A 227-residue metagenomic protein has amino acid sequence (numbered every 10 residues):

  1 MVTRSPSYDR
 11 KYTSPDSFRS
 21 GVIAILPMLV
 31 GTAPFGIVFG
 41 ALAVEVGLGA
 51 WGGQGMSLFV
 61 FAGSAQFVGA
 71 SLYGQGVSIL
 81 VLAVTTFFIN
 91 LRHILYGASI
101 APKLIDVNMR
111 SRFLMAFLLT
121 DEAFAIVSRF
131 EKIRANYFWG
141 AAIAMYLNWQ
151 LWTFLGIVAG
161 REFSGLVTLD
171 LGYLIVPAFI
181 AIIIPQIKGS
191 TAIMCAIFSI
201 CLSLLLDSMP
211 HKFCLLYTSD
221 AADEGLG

Functional and structural regions predicted by a protein language model:
V2-V60, S71-L80, V84: Helix-loop-helix hairpins and the membrane-proximal interhelical loops of multi-pass alpha-helical transport proteins
P34, A43, L155-F163, I180 (+3 more regions): Alpha-helical membrane-inserting segments
P34, Q150, F154, D170-I182 (+1 more regions): Hydrophobic alpha-helical segments embedded in the membrane of multi-pass proteins
A83-G172: Helix-loop-helix junctions within the multi-pass membrane cores of secondary transporters/permeases
T168-Y173, H211-L216: Loop-to-transmembrane alpha-helix initiation sites
I184-C195: Membrane-helix interface "capping/anchor" motifs
M194-S203: Central hydrophobic cores of alpha-helical transmembrane segments in multi-pass integral membrane proteins
Y217-E224: Conserved small/polar residues in nucleotide/adenosyl-binding loops
